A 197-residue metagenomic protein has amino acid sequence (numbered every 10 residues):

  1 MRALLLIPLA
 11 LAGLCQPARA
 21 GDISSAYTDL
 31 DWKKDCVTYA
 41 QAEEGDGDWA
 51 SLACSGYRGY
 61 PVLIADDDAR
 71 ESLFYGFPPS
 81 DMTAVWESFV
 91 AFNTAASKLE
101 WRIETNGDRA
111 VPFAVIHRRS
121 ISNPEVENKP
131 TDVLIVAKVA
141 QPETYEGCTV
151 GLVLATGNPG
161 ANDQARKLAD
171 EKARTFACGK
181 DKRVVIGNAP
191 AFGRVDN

Functional and structural regions predicted by a protein language model:
A3-L5, L14-E87: Charge-rich, low-complexity N-terminal segments
D22, V90-A91, A161-N162, R166: Alpha-helical interaction segments
K33-K34, K98, K129, K138 (+3 more regions): Context-gated lysine
D35-V37, A53-S55, G147-T149, L168 (+1 more regions): Sequence contexts marking disulfide-bonded cysteines in secreted/extracellular proteins
T83-P159: Short helix/strand-capping turn motifs
L154-N197: C-terminal partner/receptor-binding element of secreted or periplasmic proteins
